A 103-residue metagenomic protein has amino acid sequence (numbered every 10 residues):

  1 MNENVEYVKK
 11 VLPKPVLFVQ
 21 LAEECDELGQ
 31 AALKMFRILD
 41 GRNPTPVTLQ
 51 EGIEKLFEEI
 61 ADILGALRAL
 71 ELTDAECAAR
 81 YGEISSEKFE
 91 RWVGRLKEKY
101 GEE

Functional and structural regions predicted by a protein language model:
M1-E103: Flexible "arm" and connector segments at domain edges
